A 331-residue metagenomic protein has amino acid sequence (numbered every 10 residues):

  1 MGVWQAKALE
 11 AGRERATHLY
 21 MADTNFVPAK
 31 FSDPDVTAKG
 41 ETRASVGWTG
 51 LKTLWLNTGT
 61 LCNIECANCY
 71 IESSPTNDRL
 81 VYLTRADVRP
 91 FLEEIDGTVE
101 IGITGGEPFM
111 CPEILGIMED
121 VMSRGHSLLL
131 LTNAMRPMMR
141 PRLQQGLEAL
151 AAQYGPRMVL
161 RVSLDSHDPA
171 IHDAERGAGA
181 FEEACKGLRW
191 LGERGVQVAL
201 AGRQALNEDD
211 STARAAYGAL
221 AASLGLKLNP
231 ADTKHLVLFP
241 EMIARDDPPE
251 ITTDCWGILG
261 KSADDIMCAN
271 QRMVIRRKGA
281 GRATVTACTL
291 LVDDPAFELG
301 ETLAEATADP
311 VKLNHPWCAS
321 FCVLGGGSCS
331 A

Functional and structural regions predicted by a protein language model:
M1-A44, T289-A331: Radical SAM enzyme core and accessory elements
D23-G105, F109-D120, R124-S127: Conserved alpha-helical substructure of the radical SAM core
G50-L54, A67, M158-L160, K234-H235 (+1 more regions): A generic secondary-structure signal marking the coil-to-beta-strand transition
N63-E65, P169, G281, P295: Short, acidic Gly/Pro/Ser/Thr-rich loop/turn segments
T76-P90, P108-A152, L160, L164-K186 (+1 more regions): Canonical radical SAM enzyme core domain
T98-G102, Y154-L164, G179-P248: Conserved C-terminal portion of the radical SAM core fold that forms the substrate/S-adenosylmethionine-binding
P240-A331: Accessory C-terminal segments flanking Radical SAM cores
